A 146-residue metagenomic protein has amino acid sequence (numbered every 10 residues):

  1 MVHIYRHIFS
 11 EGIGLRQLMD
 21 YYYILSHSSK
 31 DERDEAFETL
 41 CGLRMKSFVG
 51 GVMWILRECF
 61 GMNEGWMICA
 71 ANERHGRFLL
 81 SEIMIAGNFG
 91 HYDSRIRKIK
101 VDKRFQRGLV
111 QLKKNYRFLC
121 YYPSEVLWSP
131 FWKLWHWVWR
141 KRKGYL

Functional and structural regions predicted by a protein language model:
M1-L146: The feature captures the alpha-helical scaffold/lid subdomain characteristic of nucleotidyltransferase
